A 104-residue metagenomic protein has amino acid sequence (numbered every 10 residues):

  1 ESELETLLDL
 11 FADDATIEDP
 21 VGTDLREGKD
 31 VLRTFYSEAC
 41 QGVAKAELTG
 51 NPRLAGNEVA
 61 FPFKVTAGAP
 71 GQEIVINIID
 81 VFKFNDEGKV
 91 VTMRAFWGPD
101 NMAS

Functional and structural regions predicted by a protein language model:
E1-L10: Short acidic-aromatic low-complexity motifs
T16-R26, E38-A39: A short gly/proline-enriched turn/hairpin at secondary-structure junctions
R26-E27, E73: Residues at secondary-structure transition points
R33-S104: A beta-strand edge to alpha-helix "cap/lid" segment located at domain peripheries
